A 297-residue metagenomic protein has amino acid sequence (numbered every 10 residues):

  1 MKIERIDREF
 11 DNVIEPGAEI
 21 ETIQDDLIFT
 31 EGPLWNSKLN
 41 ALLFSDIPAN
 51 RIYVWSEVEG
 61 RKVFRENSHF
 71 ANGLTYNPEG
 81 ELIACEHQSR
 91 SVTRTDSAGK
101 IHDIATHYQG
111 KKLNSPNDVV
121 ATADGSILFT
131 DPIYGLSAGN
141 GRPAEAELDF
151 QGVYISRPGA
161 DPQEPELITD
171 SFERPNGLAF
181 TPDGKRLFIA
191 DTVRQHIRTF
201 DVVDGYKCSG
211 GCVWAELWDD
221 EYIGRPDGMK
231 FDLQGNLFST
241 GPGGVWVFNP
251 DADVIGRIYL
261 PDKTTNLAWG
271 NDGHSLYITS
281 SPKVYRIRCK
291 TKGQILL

Functional and structural regions predicted by a protein language model:
K2-R8, G17-R51: Beta-strand-rich domains and repeat architectures in extracellular enzymes and scaffolds, especially beta-propellers
I20-Q24, E59-R65, H102-Q109, Q163-D170 (+2 more regions): A short beta-strand motif characteristic of beta-propeller blades
D25-N40, N67-E86, S91, Q109-F129 (+5 more regions): Beta-rich, blade/repeat-based domains predominating in secreted/periplasmic proteins but also intracellular
I47, H87, P132-Y134, T192 (+4 more regions): Short loop/turn segments immediately following the C-termini of beta-strands
R51-Y53, S91-T93, Q151-Y154, H196-R198 (+2 more regions): A short loop-to-beta-strand structural motif that recurs across blades of beta-propeller domains
V54-V58, P78-E79, T93-K100, A123 (+4 more regions): Flexible "stalk/tail and boundary" regions
G159, F200-K207, C289-L296: Short loop/turn segments immediately following beta-strands, especially the blade-tip and inter-blade linker loops
N266-L297: Blade-level signature of beta-propeller repeat domains, shared across WD40, Kelch, NHL, RCC1 and BNR/Asp-box propellers
